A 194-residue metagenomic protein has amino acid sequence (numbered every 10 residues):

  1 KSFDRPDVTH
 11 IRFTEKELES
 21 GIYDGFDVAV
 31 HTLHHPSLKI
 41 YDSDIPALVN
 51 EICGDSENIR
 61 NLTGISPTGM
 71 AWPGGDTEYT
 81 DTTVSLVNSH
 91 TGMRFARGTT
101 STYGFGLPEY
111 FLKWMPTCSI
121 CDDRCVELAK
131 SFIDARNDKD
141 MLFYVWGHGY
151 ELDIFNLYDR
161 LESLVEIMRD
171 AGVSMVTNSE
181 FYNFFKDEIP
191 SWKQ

Functional and structural regions predicted by a protein language model:
K1-D81, T91, T100-K113, C118 (+2 more regions): Metal-dependent polysaccharide deacetylase catalytic core of the NodB/CE4 family, i.e., the active-site-bearing domain
E15-E17, F132, S163: Short, well-ordered helical secondary-structure segments
G21, V87-N88, M168: A generic structural signal for well-ordered alpha-helical segments
I45-N50, D123-V126, F155-Y158, E162: Non-membrane alpha-helical structural segments and their capping/turn regions in soluble enzymes
N50-C53, E57, S85, D159-E162 (+1 more regions): Solvent-exposed, polar/charged alpha-helical surfaces in well-ordered, non-transmembrane soluble domains, broadly
R60-N61, T91-G106, K130, N137-K139 (+1 more regions): C-terminal domain-boundary segment and adjacent tail
I120-A135: A Trp-anchored, charged/polar loop motif used as the substrate-binding/catalytic surface of acyl/ester-handling
